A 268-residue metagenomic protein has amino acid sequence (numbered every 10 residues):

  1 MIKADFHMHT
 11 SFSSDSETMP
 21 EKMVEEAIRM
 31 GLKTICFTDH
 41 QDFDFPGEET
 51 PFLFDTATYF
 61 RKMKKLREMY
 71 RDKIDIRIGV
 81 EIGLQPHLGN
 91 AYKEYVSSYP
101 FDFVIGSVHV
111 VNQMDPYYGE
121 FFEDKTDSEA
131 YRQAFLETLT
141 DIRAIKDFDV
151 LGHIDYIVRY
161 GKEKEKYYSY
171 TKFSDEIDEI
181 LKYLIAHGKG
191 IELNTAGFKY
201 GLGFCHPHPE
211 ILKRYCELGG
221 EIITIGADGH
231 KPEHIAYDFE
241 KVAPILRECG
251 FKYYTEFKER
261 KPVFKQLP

Functional and structural regions predicted by a protein language model:
M1-P86, E94-S98, Y160, Y167-T171 (+5 more regions): An N-terminally biased module of ancient metal coordination in phosphate/nucleic-acid-related enzymes
M1-T10, P20, G31, N112 (+1 more regions): Charged catalytic cores and adjacent phosphate/nucleic-acid-binding surfaces used for phosphate/nucleic-acid chemistry
L32, F37, F101, D147-F148 (+2 more regions): A structural motif
T38, S107, I154, N194 (+1 more regions): Conserved residues at the C-terminal ends of beta-strands
E49, F54-H187: Extended substrate/RNA-proximal surfaces in nucleic-acid metabolism proteins
